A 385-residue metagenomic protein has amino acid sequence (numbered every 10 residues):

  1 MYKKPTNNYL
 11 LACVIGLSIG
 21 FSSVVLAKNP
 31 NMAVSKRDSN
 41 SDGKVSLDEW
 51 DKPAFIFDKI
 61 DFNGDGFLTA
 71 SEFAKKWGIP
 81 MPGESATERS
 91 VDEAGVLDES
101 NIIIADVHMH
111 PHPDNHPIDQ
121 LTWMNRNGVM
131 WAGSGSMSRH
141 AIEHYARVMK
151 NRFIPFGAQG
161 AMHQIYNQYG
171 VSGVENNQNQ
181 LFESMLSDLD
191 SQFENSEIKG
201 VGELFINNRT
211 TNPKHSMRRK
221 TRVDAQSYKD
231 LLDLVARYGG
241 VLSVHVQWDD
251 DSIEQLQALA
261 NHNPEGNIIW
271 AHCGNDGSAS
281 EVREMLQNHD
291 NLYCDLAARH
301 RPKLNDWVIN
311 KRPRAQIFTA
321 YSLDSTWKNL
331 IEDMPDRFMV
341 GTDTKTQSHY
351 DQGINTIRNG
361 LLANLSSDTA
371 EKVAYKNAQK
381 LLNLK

Functional and structural regions predicted by a protein language model:
Y2-K3, S90-D98, I103, I118 (+6 more regions): Mid-to-C-terminal alpha-helical segments outside catalytic/metal-binding sites
A12-G20: Bacterial N-terminal signal peptides
A27-K36, L47-I56, K75: EF-hand Ca2+-binding helix-loop-helix modules
K36-N40, K59-N63, D106: Acidic, divalent-cation-chelating loop motifs in proteins
N40-W50, N63-F73: Acidic Ca2+-chelating loop motifs
I103-H112, D119-A141, F153-G160, K199-I206: Divalent metal-dependent hydrolysis catalytic cores, especially in the metallo-beta-lactamase
H140-V241, R301: Active-site gating/metal-coordination segments in enzymes
M217-M339: Catalytic pocket-lining loop regions of alpha/beta-barrel enzymes, especially the amidohydrolase/enolase/GH5 lineages
